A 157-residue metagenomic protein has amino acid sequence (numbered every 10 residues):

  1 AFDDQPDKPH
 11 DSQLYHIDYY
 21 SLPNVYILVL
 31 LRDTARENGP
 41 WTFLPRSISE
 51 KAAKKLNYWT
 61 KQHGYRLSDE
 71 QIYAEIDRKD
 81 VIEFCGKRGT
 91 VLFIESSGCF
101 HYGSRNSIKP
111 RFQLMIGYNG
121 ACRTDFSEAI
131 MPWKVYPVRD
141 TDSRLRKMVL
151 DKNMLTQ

Functional and structural regions predicted by a protein language model:
A1-F43: Conserved double-stranded beta-helix
D3-D4, L44-K51, G117-R123: Short edge-strand/loop segments of extracellular domains
H10-L14, R66-D77, A129-W133: Short, surface-exposed loop/helix-turn segments at secondary-structure junctions that function as lids/hinges flanking
Q13-P23, K79-D80, G86, K109-P110: A short beta-loop-beta micro-motif enriched in histidine and acidic residues
Y20, R46-S49, R105: Short capping/connector residues at structural and topological boundaries
Y26-L30, V81-E83, V91-F93, Q113-M115: Conserved hydrophobic/aromatic beta-strand scaffold that supports enzyme active sites
R36-C99: Double-stranded beta-helix
A53, N57-Y58, V91-F93, S97-Q157: Non-heme Fe(II)/2-oxoglutarate
